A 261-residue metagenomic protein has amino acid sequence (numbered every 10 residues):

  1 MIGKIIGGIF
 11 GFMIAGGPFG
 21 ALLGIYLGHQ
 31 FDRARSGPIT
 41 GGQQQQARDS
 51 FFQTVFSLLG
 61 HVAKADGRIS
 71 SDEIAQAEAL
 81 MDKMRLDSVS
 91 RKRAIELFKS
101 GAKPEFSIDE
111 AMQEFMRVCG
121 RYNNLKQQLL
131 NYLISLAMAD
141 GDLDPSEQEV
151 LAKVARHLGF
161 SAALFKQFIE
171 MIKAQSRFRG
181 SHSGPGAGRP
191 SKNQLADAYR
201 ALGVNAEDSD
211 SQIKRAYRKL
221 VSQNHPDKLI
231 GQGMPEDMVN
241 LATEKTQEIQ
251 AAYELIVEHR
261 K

Functional and structural regions predicted by a protein language model:
M1-H61, S71-A139, D144-N224, K228-K261: Small-residue-enriched hydrophobic alpha-helices in membranes
